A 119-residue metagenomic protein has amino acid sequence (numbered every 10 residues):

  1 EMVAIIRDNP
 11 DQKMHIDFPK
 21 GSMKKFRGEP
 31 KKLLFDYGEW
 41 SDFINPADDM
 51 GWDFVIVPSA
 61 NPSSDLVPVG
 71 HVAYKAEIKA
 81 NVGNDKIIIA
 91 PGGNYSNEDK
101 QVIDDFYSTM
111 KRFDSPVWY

Functional and structural regions predicted by a protein language model:
E1-Y119: Hydrophobic N-terminal alpha-helices or hydrophobic patches in metabolic proteins across all domains of life
